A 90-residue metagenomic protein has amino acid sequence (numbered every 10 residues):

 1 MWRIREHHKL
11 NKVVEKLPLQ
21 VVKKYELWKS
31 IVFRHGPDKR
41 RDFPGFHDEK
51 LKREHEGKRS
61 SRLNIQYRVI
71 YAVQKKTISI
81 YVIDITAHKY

Functional and structural regions predicted by a protein language model:
M1-Y67, Q74-Y90: Basic, Lys/Arg-enriched alpha-helical interface segments
